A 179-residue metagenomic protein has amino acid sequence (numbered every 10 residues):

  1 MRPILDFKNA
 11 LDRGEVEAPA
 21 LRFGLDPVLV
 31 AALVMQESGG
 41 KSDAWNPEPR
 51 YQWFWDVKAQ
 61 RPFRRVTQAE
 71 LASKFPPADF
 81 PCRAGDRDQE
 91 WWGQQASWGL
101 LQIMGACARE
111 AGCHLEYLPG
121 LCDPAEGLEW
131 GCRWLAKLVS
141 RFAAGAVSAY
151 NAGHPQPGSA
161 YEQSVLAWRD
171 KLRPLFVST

Functional and structural regions predicted by a protein language model:
R2-T179: Catalytic glycan-binding domains that act on GlcNAc-containing polysaccharides
